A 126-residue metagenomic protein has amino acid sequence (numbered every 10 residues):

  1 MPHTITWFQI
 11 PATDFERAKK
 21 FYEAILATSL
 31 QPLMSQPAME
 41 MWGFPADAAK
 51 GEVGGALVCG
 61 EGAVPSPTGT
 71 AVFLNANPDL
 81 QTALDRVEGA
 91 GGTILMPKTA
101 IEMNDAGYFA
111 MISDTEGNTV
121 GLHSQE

Functional and structural regions predicted by a protein language model:
P2, Q9-E52, N104: Core segments of cupin and vicinal oxygen chelate
H3, I10, Q31-M34, E88-E126: Vicinal oxygen chelate
I5-A12, E61-E88, Y108-S113: Vicinal oxygen chelate
A18-Y22, V87, G117: Conserved active-site tyrosine of GNAT-family acetyltransferases
W42-A46, L57, L74, I112: Short beta-strand element of the conserved SAM-dependent methyltransferase core
E52-V58: A short, structured beta-strand/loop element
V58-G62, E126: A short, sequence-level motif marking secondary-structure junctions
